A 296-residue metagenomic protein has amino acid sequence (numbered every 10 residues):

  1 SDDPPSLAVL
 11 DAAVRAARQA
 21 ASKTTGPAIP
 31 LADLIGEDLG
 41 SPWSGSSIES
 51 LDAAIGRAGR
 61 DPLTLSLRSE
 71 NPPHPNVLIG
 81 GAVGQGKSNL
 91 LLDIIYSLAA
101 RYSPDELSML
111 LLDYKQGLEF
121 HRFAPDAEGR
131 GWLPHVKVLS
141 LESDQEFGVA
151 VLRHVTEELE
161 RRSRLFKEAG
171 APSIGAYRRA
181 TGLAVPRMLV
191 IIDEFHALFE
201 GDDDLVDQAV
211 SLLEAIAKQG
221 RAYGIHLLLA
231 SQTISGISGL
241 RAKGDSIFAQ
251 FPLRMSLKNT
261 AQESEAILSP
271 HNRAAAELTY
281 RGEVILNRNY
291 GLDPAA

Functional and structural regions predicted by a protein language model:
S1, G40-P172, R179-I267, A275-E277: P-loop NTPase catalytic phosphate-binding loop
S1-A20, T260-A296: Conserved P-loop NTPase
A12-A54: Charged, amphipathic alpha-helical linker segments immediately N-terminal to NTP-binding catalytic cores
I29-I35, K167-A169, G282: Short coil/turn segments at secondary-structure boundaries
